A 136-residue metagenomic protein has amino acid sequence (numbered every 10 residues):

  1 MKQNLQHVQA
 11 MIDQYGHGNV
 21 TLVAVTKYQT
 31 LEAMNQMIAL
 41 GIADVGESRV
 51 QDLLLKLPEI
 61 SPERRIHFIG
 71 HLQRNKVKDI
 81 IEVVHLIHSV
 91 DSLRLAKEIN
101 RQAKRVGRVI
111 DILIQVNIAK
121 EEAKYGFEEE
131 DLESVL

Functional and structural regions predicted by a protein language model:
M1-L136: Conserved alpha/beta-domain cores
